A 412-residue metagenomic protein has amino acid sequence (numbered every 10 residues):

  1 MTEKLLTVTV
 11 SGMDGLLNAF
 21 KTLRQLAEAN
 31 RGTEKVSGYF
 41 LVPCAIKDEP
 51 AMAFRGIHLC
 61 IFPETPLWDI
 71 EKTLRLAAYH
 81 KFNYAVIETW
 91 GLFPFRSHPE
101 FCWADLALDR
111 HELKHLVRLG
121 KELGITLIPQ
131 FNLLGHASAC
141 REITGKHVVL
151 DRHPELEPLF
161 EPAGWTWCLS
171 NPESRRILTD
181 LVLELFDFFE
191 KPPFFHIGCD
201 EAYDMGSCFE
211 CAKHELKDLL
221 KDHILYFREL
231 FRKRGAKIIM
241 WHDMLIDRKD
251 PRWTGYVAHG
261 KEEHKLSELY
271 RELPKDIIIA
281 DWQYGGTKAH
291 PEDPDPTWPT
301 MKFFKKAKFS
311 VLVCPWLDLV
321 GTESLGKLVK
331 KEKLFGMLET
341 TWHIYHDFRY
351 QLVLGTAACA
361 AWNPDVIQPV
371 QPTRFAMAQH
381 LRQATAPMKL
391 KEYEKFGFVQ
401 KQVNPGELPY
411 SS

Functional and structural regions predicted by a protein language model:
T2-R232, A236-I239: Feature activates predominantly on carbohydrate-active enzymes
R55, H115-R118, G124, E142 (+3 more regions): Substrate-binding groove of N-acetylhexosamine-processing glycoside hydrolases
